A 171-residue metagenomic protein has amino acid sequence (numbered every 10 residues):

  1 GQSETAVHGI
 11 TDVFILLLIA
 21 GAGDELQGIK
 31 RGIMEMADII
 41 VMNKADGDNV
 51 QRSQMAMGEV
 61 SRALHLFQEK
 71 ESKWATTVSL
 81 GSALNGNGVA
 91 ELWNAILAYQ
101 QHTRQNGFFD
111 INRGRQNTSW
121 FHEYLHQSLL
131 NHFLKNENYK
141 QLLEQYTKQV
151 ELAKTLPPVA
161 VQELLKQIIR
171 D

Functional and structural regions predicted by a protein language model:
G1-A45, Q51, E59: Phosphate/Mg2+-binding loops and adjacent switch elements in nucleotide/diphosphate-handling enzyme cores
S3, G88, T155: Gly/Ser/Thr-rich beta-alpha loop segments that engage phosphate groups in nucleotides
H8, I19, M34, S61 (+4 more regions): Signal for well-folded cores of large energy- and translation-related assemblies
I19, G28, S82-L84, Q149: Short glycine- and Lys/Arg-enriched binding-loop motifs that mark or flank ligand-binding interfaces
A22-G23, N49, N85, P157: Alpha-helix N-cap/loop-to-helix initiation residues
R31, I39, A45-Q105: Canonical P-loop GTPase G-domain recognition
L80, E91-I169: Long, well-ordered amphipathic alpha-helical subdomains in the mid-to-C-terminal portions of large enzyme subunits
